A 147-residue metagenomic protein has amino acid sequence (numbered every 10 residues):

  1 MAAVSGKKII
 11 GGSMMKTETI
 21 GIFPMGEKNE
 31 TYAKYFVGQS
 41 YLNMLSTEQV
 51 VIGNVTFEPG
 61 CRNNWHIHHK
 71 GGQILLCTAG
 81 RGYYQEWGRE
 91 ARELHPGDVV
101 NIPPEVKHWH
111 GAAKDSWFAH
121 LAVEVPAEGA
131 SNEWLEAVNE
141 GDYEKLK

Functional and structural regions predicted by a protein language model:
A2-V4: Acidic, Ala/Val/Gly-enriched low-complexity intrinsically disordered segments
G6-V51, N132-K147: A short, N-terminal "cap"/entry segment at the start of jelly-roll beta-barrel domains of the cupin/DSBH fold
N43, G53-V55, L75: Conserved hydrophobic/aromatic positions in well-ordered beta-strands
V51-H69: Conserved short histidine dyad/triad with adjacent acidic residue
N54, I67, T78, E86-G88 (+2 more regions): Residue-level recognition of conserved beta-strand positions in structured domain cores
R62, H69-P96, V106: A short beta-strand-loop-beta hairpin characteristic of the jelly-roll/cupin
Y83, A91, P96, P104-N132: Ligand-binding loop in jelly-roll beta-barrel domains
